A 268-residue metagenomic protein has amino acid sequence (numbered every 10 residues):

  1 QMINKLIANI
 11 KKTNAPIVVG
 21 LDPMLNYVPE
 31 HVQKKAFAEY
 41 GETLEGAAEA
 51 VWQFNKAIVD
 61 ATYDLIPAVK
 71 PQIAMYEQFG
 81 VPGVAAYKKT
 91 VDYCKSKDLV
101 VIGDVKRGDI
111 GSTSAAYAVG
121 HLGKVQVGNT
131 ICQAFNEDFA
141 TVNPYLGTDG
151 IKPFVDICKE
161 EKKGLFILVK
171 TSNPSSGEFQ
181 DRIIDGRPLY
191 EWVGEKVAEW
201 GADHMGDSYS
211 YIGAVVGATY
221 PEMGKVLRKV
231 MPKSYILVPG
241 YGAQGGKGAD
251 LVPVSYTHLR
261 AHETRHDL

Functional and structural regions predicted by a protein language model:
M2-A61: N-terminal glycine-rich anion-binding loop in soluble enzyme alpha/beta folds
T13-I17, L65-P67, K97-L99, N136-D138 (+3 more regions): Short, well-ordered coil/turn segments that N-cap beta-strands
V19, V69, D104, A140 (+1 more regions): Conserved, mostly hydrophobic/aromatic
V59-D64, V155-E160, V252-Y256: Acidic (Asp/Glu)-rich catalytic clusters
L65-I66, P71-Y93, L99-G128, Q133 (+1 more regions): N-terminal active-site wall of soluble small-molecule enzyme domains
G111-I212: Conserved anion-binding
T219-Y256: A C-terminal functional module that forms or caps the active site or interfaces directly with catalytic machinery
T257-T264: Conserved small/polar residues in nucleotide/adenosyl-binding loops
